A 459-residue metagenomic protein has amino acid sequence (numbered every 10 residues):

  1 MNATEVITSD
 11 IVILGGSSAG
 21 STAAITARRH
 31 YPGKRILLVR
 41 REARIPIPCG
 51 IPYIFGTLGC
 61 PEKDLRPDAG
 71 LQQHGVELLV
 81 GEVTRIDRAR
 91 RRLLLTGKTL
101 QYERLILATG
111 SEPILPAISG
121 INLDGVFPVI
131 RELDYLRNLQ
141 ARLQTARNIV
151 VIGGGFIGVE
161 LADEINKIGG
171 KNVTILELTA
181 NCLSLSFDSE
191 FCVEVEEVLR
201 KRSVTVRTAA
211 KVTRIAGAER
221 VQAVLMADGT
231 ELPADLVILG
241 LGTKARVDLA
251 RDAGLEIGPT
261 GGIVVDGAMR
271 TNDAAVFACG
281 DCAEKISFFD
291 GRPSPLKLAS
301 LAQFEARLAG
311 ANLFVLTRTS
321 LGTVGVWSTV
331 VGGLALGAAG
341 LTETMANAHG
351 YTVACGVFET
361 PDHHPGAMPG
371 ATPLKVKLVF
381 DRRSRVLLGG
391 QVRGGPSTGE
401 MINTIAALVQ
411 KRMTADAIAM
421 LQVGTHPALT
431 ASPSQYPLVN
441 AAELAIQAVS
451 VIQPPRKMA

Functional and structural regions predicted by a protein language model:
N2-E77, E164-F187, A459: Beta1-alpha1 glycine-rich phosphate/pyrophosphate-binding loop at the start of Rossmann-like nucleotide-binding domains
S9, L14-S18, R28-G33, R41-E42 (+3 more regions): Flexible, glycine-rich terminal cap/loop adjacent to redox cofactors in electron-transfer oxidoreductases
L14, L100-S111, L232-G242, A306 (+1 more regions): Short hydrophobic core segments
G33-R35, H74-L94, L100, I168-G267: A Rossmann-like FAD-binding core segment of flavoenzymes
P52-F55, G59, G158-R214, L296-L301 (+2 more regions): Rossmann-like dinucleotide-binding cores of NAD(P)H-dependent redox enzymes
T109-G169, T205, P259-T260, V265-G267: Glycine-rich dinucleotide-binding loop and its adjacent helix/turn
N122-Q144, E219-L225, T230-L308, T404-L408: FAD-site-proximal beta/loop scaffold in flavoenzymes
V265, C279-E343, L429-Q453: A conserved FAD-binding loop/helix module that cradles the flavin
